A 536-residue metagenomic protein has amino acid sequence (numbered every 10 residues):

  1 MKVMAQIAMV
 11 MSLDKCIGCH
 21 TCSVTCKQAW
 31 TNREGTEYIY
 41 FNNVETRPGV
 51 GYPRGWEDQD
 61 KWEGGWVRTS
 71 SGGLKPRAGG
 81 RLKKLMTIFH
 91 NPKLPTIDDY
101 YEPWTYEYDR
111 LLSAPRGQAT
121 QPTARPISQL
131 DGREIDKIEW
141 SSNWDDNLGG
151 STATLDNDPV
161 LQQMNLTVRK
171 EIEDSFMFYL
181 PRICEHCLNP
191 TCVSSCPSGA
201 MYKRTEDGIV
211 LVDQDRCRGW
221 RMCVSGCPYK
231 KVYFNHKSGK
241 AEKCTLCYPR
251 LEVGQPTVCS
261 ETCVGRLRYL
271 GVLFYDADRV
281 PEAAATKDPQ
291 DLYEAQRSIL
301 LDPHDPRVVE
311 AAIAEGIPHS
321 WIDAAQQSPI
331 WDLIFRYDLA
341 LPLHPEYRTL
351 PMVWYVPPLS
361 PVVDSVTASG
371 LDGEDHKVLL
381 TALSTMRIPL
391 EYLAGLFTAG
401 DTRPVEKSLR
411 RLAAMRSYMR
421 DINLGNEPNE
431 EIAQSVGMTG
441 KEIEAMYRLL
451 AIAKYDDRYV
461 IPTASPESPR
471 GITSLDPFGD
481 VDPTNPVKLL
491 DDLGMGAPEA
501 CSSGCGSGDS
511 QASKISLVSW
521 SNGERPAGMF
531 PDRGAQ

Functional and structural regions predicted by a protein language model:
M1-Q536: Non-ligating segments of multi-cofactor redox enzymes
